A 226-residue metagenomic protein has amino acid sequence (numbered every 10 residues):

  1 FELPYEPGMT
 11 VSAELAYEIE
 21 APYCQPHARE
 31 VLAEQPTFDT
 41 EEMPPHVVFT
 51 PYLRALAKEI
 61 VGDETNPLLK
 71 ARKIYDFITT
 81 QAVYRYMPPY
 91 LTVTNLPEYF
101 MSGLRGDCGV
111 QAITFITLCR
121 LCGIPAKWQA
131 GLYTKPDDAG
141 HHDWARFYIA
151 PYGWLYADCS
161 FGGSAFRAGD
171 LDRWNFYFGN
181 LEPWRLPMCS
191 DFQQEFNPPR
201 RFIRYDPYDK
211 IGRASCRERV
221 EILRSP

Functional and structural regions predicted by a protein language model:
E2-S102: Acidic low-complexity segments
E20-P22, Q81-R85, R105-C108, Y133-P136 (+1 more regions): Solvent-exposed loop/turn segments at secondary-structure junctions within structured extracellular/periplasmic domains
P67-I74, L104-C119: Active-site nucleophilic cysteine motif
V110-R200: Hydrophobic/aromatic-rich core segments of domains that either
R201-Y205: Glycine/proline-enriched, intrinsically flexible loops and inter-domain linkers
A214-C216: Adenylate-forming
E218-S225: Positively charged, low-complexity/disordered segments
